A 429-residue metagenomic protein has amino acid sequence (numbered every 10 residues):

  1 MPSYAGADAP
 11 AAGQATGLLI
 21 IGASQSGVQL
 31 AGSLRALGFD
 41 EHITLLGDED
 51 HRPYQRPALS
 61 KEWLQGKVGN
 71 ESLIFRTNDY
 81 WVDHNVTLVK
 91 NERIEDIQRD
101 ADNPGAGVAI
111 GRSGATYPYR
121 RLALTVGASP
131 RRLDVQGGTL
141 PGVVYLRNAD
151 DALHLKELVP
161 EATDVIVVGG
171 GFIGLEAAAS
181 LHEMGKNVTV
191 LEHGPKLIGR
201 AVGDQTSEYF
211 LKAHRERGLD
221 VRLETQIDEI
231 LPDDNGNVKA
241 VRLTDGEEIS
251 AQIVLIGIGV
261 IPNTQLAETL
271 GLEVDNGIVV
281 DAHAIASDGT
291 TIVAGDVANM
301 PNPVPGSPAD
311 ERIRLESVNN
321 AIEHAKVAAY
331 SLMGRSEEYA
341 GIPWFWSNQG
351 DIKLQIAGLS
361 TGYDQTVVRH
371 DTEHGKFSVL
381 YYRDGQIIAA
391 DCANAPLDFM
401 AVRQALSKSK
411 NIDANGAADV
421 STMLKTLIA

Functional and structural regions predicted by a protein language model:
M1-I21, I74-I166, R242-T244, L255-G257 (+3 more regions): FAD-binding core/adjacent interface of flavoenzyme oxidoreductases
P2-G17, A23, A36, V297-D398: Mid-to-C-terminal Rossmann-like scaffold of FAD/NAD(P)H-dependent oxidoreductases
S3-T87, S180-A201, A401: Beta1-alpha1 glycine-rich phosphate/pyrophosphate-binding loop at the start of Rossmann-like nucleotide-binding domains
G17, K239, I249-E273, I352-A429: C-terminal catalytic lobe of FAD-dependent flavoproteins
A23, L46-D48, N148, G170 (+3 more regions): Cofactor-binding loop segments of dinucleotide-utilizing enzymes, especially the Rossmann-like FAD- and NAD(P)+-binding
S24-V28, D50, A128-P130, D150 (+3 more regions): Residue-level detector of alpha-helix initiation sites
D40, V82-G111, Y117, M184-V280: A Rossmann-like FAD-binding core segment of flavoenzymes
T139-P160, N237, R242, G246-V327: FAD-site-proximal beta/loop scaffold in flavoenzymes
